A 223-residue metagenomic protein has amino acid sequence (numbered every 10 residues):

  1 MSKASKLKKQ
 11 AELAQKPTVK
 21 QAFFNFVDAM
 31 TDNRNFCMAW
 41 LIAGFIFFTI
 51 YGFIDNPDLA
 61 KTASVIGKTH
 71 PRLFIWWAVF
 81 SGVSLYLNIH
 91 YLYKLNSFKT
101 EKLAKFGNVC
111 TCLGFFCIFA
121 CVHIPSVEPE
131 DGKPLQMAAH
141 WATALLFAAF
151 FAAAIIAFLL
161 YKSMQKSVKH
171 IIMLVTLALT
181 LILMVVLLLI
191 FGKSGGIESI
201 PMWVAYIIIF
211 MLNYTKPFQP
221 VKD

Functional and structural regions predicted by a protein language model:
S2-F98: N-terminal topogenic module of multi-pass integral membrane proteins
V27-M30, Y93-F106, L160-I171, V221-D223: Membrane-interface helix-boundary motifs at transmembrane edges
I54, K94, H123-G132, V185-S194: Juxtamembrane "helix-exit" motif on the non-cytosolic side of transmembrane helices
I66-W76, L103-N108, D131-A148: Transmembrane alpha-helix entry/boundary detector in multi-pass membrane proteins
I75-N88, L146-F158, V204-P217: Hydrophobic cores of alpha-helical transmembrane segments in multi-pass inner/ER membrane proteins, independent
L103-I118, I171-I182: Transmembrane alpha-helical segments of multi-pass membrane proteins
L113-M173: Membrane-proximal helix-loop-helix units in multi-pass membrane proteins
L159-D223: Terminal transmembrane helical module of multi-pass membrane proteins
